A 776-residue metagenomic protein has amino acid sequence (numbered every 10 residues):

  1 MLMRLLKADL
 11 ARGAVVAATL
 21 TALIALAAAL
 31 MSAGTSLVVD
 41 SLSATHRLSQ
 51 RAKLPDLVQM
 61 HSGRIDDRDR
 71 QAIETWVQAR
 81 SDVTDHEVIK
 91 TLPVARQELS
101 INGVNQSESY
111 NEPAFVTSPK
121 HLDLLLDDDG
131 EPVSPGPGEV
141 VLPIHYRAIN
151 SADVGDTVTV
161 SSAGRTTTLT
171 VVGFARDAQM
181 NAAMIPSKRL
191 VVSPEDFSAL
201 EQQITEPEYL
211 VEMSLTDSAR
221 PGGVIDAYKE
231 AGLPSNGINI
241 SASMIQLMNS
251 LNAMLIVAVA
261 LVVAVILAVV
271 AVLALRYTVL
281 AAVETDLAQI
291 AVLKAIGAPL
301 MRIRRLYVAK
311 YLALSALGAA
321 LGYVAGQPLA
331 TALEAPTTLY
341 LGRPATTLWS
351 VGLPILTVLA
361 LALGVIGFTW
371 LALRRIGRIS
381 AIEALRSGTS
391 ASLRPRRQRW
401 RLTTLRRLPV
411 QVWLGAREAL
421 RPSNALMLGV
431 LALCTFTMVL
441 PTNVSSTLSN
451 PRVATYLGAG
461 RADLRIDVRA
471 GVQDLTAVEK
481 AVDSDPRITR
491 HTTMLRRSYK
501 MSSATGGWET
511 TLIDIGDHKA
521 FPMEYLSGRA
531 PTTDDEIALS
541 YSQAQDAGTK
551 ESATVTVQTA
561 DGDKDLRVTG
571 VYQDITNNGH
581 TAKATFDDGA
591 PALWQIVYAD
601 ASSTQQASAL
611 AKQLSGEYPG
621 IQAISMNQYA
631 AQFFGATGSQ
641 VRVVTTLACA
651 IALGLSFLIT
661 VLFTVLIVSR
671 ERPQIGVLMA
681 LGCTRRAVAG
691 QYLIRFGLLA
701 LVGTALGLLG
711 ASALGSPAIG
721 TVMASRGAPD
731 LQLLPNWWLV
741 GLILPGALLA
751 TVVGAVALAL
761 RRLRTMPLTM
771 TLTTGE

Functional and structural regions predicted by a protein language model:
M1-A29, V308, R394-T435, I667 (+4 more regions): N-terminal Sec/SRP start-transfer signal
L2-V272, A281, L339-Y340, P451-R465 (+2 more regions): Membrane transport/envelope proteins' first extracytoplasmic loop
R12-S41, L251-A291, A309-G326, I355-G364 (+5 more regions): Hydrophobic alpha-helical transmembrane segments of multi-pass inner-membrane transport and secretion
Q59, P409-Q543, K550-A553, V557 (+1 more regions): Juxtamembrane segments of multi-pass membrane proteins
D153, P299, S380, K550 (+2 more regions): Short coil/turn motifs that cap or connect alpha-helices
Y323-A332, S350-L393, V753-A759: Transmembrane alpha-helices and their membrane-interface boundaries in multi-pass membrane transporters and channels
Y323-L356, G690, V702-L749, V753-M770: Short helix-loop junctions at transmembrane helix boundaries
